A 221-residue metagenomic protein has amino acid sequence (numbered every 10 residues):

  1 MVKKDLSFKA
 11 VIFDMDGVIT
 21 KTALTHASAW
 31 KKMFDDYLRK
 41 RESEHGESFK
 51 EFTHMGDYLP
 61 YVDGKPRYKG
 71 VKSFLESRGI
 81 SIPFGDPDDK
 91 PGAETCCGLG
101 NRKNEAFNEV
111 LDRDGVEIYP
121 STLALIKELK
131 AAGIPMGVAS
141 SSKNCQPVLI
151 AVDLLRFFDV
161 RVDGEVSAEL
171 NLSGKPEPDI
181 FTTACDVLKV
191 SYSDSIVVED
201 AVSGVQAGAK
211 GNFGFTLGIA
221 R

Functional and structural regions predicted by a protein language model:
K4-P120, E128: N-terminal helical cap/lid subdomain that shapes the substrate entry/recognition surface in HAD-like hydrolases
F13, V198-E199: Active-site flanking residues adjacent to catalytic metal/cofactor-binding acidic residues
I19, I118, V138, V197-V198 (+1 more regions): Conserved SAM-binding loop
T25, P66, E117, A124 (+2 more regions): Short alpha-helical
A29, G70, S121, N144-V148 (+1 more regions): Phosphate- and divalent-cation-binding pockets in alpha/beta enzyme and binding domains that engage nucleotide-derived
L123-K127, A201-G204, I219-R221: Short glycine/proline-centered loop/turn elements that form peptide/ligand docking sites
I134-P135, K143-I196, V202-Q206, K210 (+1 more regions): Substrate-recognition "cap/lid" segment bordering the active-site pocket of phosphatases
